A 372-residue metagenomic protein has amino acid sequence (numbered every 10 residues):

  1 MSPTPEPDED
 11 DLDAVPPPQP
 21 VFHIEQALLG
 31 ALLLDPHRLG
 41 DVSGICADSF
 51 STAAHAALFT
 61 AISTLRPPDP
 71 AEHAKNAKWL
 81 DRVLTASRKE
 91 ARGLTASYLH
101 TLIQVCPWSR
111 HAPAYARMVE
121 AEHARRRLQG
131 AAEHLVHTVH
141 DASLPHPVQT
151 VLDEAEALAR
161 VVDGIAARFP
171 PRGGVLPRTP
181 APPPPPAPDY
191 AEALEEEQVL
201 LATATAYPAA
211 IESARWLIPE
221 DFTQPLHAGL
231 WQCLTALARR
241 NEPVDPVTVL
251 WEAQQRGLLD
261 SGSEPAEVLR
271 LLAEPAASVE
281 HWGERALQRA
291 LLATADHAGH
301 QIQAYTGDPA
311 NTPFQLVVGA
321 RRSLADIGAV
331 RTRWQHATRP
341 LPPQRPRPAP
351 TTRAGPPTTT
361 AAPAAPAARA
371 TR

Functional and structural regions predicted by a protein language model:
M1-A124, A167-L291, P350-R372: Noncatalytic partner-interaction/assembly domains of nucleic-acid and motor enzyme complexes, especially the accessory
F50, H137-D141, A157, F222 (+5 more regions): Charge-rich, low-complexity amphipathic helices in intrinsically disordered tails/linkers adjacent to domains
A112-Q149, H281-I327, R333-T338: A charged, amphipathic interaction segment
V148-P180, Q301, P313-R372: Compositionally biased terminal segments
